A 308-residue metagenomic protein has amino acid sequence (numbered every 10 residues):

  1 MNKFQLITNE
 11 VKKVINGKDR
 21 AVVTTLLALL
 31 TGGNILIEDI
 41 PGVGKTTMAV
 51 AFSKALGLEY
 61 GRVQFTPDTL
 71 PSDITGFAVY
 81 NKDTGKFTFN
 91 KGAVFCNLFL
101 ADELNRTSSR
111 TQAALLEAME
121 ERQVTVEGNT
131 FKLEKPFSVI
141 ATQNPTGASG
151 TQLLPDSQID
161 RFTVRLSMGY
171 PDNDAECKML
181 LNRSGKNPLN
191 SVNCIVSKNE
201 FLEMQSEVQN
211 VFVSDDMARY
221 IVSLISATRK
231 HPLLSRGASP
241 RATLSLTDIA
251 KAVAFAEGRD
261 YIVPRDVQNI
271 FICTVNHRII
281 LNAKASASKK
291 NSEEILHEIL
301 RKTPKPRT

Functional and structural regions predicted by a protein language model:
N2-V43: Pre-Walker A (pre-P-loop) alpha-helix and adjacent loop at the N terminus of AAA/AAA+ ATPase modules, a conserved
T24-L27, Y80-L100, N129: Conserved alpha-helical scaffold flanking the Walker A/P-loop in AAA+ ATPase domains
L29-T66: Walker A/P-loop
D39, D102-E103, A114: Walker B catalytic acidic pair
I40, I74, T142: P-loop (Walker A) phosphate-binding loop of NTP-binding proteins
A55-D83: AAA+/P-loop NTPase substrate/partner-engagement loops
N81-K86, E103, T107, T111 (+2 more regions): Canonical AAA+ ATPase core
K230-T308: C-terminal engagement/docking regions of AAA+ P-loop ATPases
